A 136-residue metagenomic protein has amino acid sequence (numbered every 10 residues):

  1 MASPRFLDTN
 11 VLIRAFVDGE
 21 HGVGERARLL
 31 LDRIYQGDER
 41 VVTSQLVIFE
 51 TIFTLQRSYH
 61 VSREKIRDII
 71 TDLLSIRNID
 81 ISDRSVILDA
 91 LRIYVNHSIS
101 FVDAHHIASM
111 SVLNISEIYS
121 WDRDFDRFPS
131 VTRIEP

Functional and structural regions predicted by a protein language model:
M1-P4, I107-P136: Acidic, PIN/NYN-like endoribonuclease modules and their adjacent C-terminal/linker elements
M1-T43, S58-K65: Short, well-structured N-terminal submotif of metal-dependent ribonuclease cores
L7-D8, T43-S44, I99-S100, D122 (+1 more regions): Histidine- and aromatic-rich ligand-binding microenvironments
G37-D38, I76, H97, F128: Structured helix-beta-strand junction loops
E50, H60-L74, N78: Glycine/small-residue-rich phosphate/adenosyl-binding loop
N78-E117: Active-site neighborhoods of divalent-metal-dependent phosphate/nucleic-acid chemistry enzymes
